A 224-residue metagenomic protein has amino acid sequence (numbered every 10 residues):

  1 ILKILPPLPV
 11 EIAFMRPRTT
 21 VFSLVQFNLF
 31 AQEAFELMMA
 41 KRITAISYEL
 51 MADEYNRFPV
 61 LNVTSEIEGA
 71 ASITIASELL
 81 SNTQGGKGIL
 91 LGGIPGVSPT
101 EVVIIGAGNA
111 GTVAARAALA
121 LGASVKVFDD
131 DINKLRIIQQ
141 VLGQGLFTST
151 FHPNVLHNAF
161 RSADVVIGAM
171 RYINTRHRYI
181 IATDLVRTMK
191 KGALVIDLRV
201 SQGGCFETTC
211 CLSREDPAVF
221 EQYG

Functional and structural regions predicted by a protein language model:
K3, S23, A45-Y48, I104 (+3 more regions): General beta-strand structural signal in soluble alpha/beta enzymes
K3-N28, R161-V165, T175-A193: Rossmann-fold NAD(P) dinucleotide-binding segment
V10-T100: Glycine/serine-rich phosphate-binding loop and adjoining beta1-alpha1 elements at the start of nucleotide-handling
I12, F35, I73, A114-A115 (+3 more regions): Generic hydrophobic/aromatic pocket-lining and core-packing "Φ" positions
V25-Y55, I181-G224: Rossmann-fold NAD(P)-binding glycine/threonine-rich loop
G85-G168: Glycine-rich phosphate/diphosphate-binding loop of Rossmann-like nucleotide-binding domains
N109-A115, L135, N174-R178, G203-F206: Short glycine/serine/threonine-rich phosphate/pyrophosphate-binding segments that cradle anionic phosphate groups
